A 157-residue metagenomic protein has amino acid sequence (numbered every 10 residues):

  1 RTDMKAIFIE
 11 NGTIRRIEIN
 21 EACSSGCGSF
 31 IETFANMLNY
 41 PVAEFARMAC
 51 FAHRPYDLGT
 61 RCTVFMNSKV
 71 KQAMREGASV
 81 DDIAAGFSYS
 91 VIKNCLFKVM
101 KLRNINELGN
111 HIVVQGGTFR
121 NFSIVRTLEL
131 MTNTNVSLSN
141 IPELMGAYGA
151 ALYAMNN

Functional and structural regions predicted by a protein language model:
R1, E18-G26, G86-Y89, V113-T118 (+1 more regions): Active-site nucleophile and cofactor-binding loops and adjacent substrate-binding regions of central metabolic enzymes
R1-E10, R61-K71, T118-N133: Acidic-glycine-rich active-site phosphate/pyrophosphate-binding loop
R1-L38, L138: Glycine-rich phosphate-binding loop of actin/hexokinase-like ATP-binding domains
S25, E32, N36, Y40-M74: Conserved ATP-utilizing enzyme core subdomain
G28-T33, R126, S139-N157: Glycine-rich phosphate-binding/hydrolytic loop that grips phosphoryl groups
S68-F97: Adenine-nucleotide phosphate-binding core of ATP-dependent small-molecule kinases
G86-G109, Y153: Phosphate/ATP-binding catalytic cores across multiple sugar-kinase/actin-like superfamilies, primarily ASKHA
S90, R103-E129, P142-E143: Glycine-rich phosphate-binding loops at beta-strand->alpha-helix junctions
